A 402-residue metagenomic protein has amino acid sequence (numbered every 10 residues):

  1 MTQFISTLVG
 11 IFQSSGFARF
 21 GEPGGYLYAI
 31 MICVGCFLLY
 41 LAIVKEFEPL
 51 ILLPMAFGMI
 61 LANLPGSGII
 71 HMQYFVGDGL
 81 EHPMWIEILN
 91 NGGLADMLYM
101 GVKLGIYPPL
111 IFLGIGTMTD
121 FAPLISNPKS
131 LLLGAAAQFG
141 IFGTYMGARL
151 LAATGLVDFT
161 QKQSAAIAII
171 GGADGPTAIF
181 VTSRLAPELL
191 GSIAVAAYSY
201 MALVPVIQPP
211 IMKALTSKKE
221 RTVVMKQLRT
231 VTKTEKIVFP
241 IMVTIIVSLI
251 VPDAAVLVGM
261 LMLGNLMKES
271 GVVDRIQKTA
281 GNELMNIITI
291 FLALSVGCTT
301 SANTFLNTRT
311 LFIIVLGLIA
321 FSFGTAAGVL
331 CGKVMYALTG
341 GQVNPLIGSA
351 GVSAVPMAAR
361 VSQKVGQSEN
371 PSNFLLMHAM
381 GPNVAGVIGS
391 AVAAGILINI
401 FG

Functional and structural regions predicted by a protein language model:
M1-P23, A29, F75-E87, N91 (+3 more regions): Intrinsically disordered, low-complexity non-transmembrane regions of multi-pass membrane transporters
L39-L53, F57, G66-I69, T154 (+1 more regions): Flexible hinge motifs at transmembrane-helix junctions and intramembrane kinks/re-entrant loops in multi-pass membrane
L61, Y99-I125, G264-M267, M285-N307: Hydrophobic transmembrane alpha-helices of secondary-active transporters and Na+-translocating membrane complexes
M100, L104, F112-M118, L133-G143 (+4 more regions): Alpha-helical membrane segments and immediately flanking helix-loop junctions that form or couple to the substrate/ion
P123-Y145, S301-G328, A379-N383: Entry/N-cap segments of selected transmembrane alpha helices and their immediately preceding amphipathic helices
E188-V206, L316-G324, I347: Alpha-helical transmembrane segments
A196-V272: Membrane-embedded hairpin module used as a gating/binding unit in multi-pass transport and secretion proteins
T244-C331: Transmembrane helical segments that form the transport core of multi-pass membrane transport proteins
